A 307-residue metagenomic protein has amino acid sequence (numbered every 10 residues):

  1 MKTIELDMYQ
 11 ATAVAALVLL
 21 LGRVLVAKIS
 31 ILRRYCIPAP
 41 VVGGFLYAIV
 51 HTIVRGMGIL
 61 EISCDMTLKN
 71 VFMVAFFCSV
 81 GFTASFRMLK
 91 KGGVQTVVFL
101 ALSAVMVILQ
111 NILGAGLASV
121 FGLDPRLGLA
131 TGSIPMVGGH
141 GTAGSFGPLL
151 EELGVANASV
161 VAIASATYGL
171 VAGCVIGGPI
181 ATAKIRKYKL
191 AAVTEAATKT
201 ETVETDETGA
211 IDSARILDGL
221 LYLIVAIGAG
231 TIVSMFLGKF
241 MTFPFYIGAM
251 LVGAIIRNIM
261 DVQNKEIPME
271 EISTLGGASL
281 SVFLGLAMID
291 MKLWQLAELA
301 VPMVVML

Functional and structural regions predicted by a protein language model:
K2-M66, F82-M88, T205, D218-E271 (+1 more regions): Structural signature of multi-pass alpha-helical membrane transport proteins
I31-R34, A84-Q95, V120-L127, P148-V160 (+2 more regions): Juxtamembrane helix-boundary/capping and inter-helix hinge elements in multi-pass membrane proteins
P40-H51, A101-I112, S133-T142, T200-E201 (+1 more regions): Small-residue-rich segments of transmembrane alpha-helices in multi-pass membrane proteins, especially helix faces
T52-G56, N111-S119, G144-L150, V282-Q295: Hydrophobic alpha-helical transmembrane segments in multi-pass integral membrane proteins
M66, V71, S85-A115, L220-L223 (+1 more regions): Entry/N-cap segments of selected transmembrane alpha helices and their immediately preceding amphipathic helices
N70-V71, A162-P179, T242-A249, P302-L307: Alpha-helical transmembrane segments
V105, L113, L117-V161, Y168 (+3 more regions): Alpha-helical membrane segments and immediately flanking helix-loop junctions that form or couple to the substrate/ion
I134-G138, Y188-A210, A254: Juxtamembrane inter-helical linkers in multi-pass membrane proteins
